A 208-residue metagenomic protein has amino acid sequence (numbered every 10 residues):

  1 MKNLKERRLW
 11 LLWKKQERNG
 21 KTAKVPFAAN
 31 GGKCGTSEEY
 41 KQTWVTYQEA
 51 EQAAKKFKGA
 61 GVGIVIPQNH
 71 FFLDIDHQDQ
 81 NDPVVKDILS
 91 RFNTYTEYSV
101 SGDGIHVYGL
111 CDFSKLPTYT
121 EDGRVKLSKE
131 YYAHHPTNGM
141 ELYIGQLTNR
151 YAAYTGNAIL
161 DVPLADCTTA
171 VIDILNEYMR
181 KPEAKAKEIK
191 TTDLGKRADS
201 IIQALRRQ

Functional and structural regions predicted by a protein language model:
K2-K5, L11-E17, F27-T43, Y47 (+3 more regions): DNA replication initiation modules
E6-R8, S101-D103: Short, basic and Ser/Thr-rich N-terminal targeting/leader segments
W10, F71, T94, I105: Residue-level detector of short, conserved catalytic/binding motifs and their immediate flanks
T22-K24: Short linear proline/tyrosine/threonine-rich motifs used for host-factor recruitment and membrane trafficking/assembly
E51, R91-E97: An amphipathic, hydrophobic-aromatic interaction surface with interspersed Lys/Arg that forms lipid/phosphate-bearing
E51-A54, V62: Electrostatic, structured charged patches in enzyme active sites and in nucleic-acid/phosphate-binding
V62-V65, Y95-S101: Short beta-strand
G102-L110: Beta-rich nucleic-acid/ligand-interaction surfaces
